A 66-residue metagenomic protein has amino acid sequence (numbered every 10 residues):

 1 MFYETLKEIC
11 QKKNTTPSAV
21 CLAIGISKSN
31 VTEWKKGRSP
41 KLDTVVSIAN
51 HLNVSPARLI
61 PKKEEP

Functional and structural regions predicted by a protein language model:
M1-N14, A19: A short, Lys/Arg-rich alpha-helix, primarily the initiator
K12, A23, H51: Residues within the alpha-helical elements of helix-turn-helix
A19, N30, R58: Residues in the helix-turn-helix
A19-C21, I48: Short alpha-helical "recognition helix" segments of helix-turn-helix
G25-S39: Recognition helix of helix-turn-helix/homeodomain-like DNA-binding domains that insert into the DNA major groove
K35, L52, I60-K63: DNA major-groove recognition helix of helix-turn-helix
D43-R58: DNA major-groove recognition helix of helix-turn-helix/homeodomain DNA-binding modules
